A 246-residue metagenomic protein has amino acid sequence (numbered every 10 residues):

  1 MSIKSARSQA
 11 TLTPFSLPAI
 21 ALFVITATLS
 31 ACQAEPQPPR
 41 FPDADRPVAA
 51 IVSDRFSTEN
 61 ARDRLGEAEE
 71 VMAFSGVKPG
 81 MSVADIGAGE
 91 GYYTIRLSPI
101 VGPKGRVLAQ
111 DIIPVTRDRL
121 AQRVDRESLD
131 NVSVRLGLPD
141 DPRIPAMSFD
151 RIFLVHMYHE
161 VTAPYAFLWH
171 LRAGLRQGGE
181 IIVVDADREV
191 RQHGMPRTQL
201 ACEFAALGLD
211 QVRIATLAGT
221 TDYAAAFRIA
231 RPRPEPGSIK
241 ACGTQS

Functional and structural regions predicted by a protein language model:
L29-A31: C-terminal motif of bacterial Sec signal peptides marking the signal peptidase cleavage site
Q33-G76, M81-A84: Class I SAM-dependent transferase core
A84, G89-P142: Class I SAM-dependent methyltransferase SAM/SAH-binding core
S98-P99, Y165-E180: A short glycine-rich, Lys/Arg-flanked "PGG" loop and its adjoining helix->strand segment in the class I
P142-I152: A short acidic, Gly/Pro-enriched loop at the edge of an enzyme's catalytic core that lines a small-molecule cofactor
D150-P164: A short SAM/SAH-binding and catalytic strip from SAM-dependent methyltransferases
I182-E203: Conserved class I S-adenosyl-L-methionine
T216-S246: Core SAM-dependent methyltransferase catalytic element
